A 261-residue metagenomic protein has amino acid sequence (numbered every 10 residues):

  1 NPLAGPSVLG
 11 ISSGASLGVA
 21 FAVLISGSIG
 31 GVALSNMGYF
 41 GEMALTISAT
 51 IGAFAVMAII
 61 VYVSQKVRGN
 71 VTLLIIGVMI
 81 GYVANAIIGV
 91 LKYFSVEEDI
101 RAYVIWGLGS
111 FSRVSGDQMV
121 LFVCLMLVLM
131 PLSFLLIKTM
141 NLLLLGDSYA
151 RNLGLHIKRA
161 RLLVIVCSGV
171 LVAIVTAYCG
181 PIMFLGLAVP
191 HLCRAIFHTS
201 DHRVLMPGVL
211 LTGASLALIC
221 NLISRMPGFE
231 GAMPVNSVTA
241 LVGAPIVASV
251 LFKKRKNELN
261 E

Functional and structural regions predicted by a protein language model:
N1-E261: Alpha-helical transmembrane segments in inner-membrane proteins
